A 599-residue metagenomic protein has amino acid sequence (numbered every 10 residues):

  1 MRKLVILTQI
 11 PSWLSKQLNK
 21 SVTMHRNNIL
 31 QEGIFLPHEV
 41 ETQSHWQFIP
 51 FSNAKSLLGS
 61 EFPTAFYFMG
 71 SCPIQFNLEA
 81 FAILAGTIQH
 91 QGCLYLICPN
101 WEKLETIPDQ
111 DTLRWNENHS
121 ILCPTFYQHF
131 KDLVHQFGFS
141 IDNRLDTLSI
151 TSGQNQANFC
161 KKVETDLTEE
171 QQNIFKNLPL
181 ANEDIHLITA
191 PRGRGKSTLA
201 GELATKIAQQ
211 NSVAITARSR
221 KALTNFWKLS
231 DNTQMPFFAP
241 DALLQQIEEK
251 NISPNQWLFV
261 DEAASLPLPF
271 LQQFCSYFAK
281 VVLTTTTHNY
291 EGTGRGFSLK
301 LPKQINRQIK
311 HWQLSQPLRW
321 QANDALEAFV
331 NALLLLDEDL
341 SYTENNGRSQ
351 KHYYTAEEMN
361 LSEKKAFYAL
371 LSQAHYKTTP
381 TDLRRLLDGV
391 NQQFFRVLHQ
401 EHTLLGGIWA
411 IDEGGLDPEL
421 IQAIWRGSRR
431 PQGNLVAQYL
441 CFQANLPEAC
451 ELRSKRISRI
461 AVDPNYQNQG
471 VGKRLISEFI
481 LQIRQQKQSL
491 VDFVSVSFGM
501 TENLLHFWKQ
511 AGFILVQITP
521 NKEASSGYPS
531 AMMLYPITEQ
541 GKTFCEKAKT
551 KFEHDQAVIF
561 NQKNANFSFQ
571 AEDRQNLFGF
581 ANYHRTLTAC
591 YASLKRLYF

Functional and structural regions predicted by a protein language model:
S44-I83, M235-S276: Conserved RecA-like ASCE ATPase "motif II neighborhood" in helicase/translocase motors
A54-Q154: N-terminal accessory nucleic-acid engagement/regulatory domains that precede and modulate ATP-driven motor cores
E117, I121-E169, P302-Y342: Conserved coupling/interface region of RecA-like P-loop/ASCE motor cores
K162-D184: N-terminal pre-P-loop "Q-motif" helix
K196: Conserved lysine of the Walker
L199, L203, L475: Hydrophobic positions on the alpha1 helix immediately C-terminal to the Walker A/P-loop
F238-E249, P269-F270, A279-Y376, G415-R453 (+1 more regions): Terminal substrate-recognition subdomain of acyl/acetyltransferases
K351-D412: Conserved helicase/translocase motor-coupling segment
